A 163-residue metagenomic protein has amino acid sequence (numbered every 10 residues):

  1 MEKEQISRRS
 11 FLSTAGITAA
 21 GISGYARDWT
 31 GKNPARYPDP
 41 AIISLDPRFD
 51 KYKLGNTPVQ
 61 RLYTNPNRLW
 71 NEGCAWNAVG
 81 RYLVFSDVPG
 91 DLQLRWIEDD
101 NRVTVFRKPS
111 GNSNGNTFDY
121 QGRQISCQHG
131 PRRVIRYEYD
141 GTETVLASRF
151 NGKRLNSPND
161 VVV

Functional and structural regions predicted by a protein language model:
E2-T18: N-terminal secretory signal peptides and thylakoid transit peptides that target proteins across membranes
W29-T57: Blade/loop signatures of beta-propeller domains
Q60-T64, R102-R107, T144-F150: A short beta-strand motif characteristic of beta-propeller blades
N65-Y82, P109-Q128, R133, F150-V163: Beta-rich, blade/repeat-based domains predominating in secreted/periplasmic proteins but also intracellular
N67-W96, R102-T104: Active-site-flanking structural segment that lines cofactor/substrate pockets
D91-Q93, R132-I135: Structural signal for beta-propeller blades
I97-N101, E138-G141: Short loop/turn segments that connect beta-strands within beta-propeller blades
